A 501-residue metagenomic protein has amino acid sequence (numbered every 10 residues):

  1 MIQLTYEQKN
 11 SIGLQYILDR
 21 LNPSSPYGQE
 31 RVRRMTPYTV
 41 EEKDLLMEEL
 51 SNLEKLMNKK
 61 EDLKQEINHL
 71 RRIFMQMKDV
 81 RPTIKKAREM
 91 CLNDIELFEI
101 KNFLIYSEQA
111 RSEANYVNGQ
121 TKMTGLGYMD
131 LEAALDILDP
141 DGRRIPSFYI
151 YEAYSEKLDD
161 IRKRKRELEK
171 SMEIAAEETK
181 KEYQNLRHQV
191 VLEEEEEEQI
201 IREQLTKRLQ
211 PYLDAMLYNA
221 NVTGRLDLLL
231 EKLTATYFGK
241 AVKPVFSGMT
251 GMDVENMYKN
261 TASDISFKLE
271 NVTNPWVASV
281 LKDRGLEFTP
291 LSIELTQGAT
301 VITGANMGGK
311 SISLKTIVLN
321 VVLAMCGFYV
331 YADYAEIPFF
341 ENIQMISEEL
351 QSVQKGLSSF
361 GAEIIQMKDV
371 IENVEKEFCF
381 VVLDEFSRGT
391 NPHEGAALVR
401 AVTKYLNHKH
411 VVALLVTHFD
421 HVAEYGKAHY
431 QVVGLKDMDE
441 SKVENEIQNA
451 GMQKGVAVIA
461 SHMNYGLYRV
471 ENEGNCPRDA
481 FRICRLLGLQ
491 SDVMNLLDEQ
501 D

Functional and structural regions predicted by a protein language model:
M1-E156, I161: Conserved amphipathic alpha-helical "coupling/scaffold" segments that transmit conformational changes between domains
E54, R162, E169, Q184-R187 (+5 more regions): Alpha-helical coiled-coil heptad-repeat register
D62-L63, L205-Q210, T300-G304: Glycine- and acidic
M77, I100-S107, Y183-E194, T223: Short amphipathic alpha-helical coiled-coil/interface segments
R88, E231-V242, C326-D333: Active-site phosphate-binding and catalytic loops of NTP-dependent enzymes
E167-K207: Extended, charged coiled-coil "arm/hinge" scaffolds of SMC/Rad50-like chromosome-maintenance ATPases and other large
E193-M252: Charged, surface-exposed helical/loop "interaction arms" that form contiguous linear patches used for dimerization
V254-D501: ATPase nucleotide-binding head domains, primarily ABC-like/P-loop NTPase cores
